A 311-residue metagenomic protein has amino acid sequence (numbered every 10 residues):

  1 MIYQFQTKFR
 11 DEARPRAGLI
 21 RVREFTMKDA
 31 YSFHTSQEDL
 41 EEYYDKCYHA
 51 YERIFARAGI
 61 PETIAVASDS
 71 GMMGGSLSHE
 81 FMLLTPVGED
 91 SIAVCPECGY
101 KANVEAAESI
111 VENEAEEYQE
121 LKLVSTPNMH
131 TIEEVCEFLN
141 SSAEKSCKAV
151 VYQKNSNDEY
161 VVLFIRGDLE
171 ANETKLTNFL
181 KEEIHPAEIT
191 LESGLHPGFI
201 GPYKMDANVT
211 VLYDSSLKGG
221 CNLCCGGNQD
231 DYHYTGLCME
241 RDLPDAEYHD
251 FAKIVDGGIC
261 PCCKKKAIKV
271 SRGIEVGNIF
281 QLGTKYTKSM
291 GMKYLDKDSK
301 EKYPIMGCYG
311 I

Functional and structural regions predicted by a protein language model:
M1-T7: Hydrophobic alpha-helical hairpins/lids featuring a short glycine-rich hinge
D11: Flexible, glycine-rich phosphate/dinucleotide-binding loops and adjacent beta-alpha linkers at cofactor/substrate
R14-K28, T35-I311: Extended, low-hydrophobicity, polar/charged segments
